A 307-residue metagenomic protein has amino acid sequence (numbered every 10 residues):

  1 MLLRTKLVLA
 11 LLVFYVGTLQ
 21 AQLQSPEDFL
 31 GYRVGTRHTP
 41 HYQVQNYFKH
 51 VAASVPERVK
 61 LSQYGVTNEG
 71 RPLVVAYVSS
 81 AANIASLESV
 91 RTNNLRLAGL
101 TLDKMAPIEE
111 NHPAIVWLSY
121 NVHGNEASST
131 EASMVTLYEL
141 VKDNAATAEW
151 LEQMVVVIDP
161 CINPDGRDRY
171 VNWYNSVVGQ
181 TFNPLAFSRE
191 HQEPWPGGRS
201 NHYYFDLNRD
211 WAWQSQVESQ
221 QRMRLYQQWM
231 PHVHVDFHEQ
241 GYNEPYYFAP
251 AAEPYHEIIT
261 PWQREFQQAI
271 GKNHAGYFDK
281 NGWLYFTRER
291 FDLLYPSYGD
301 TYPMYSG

Functional and structural regions predicted by a protein language model:
M1-L3: N-terminal secretory signal peptides that target proteins for export/translocation
K6, L23-H38, Y42, S215-V233 (+2 more regions): C-terminal accessory segments enriched in acidic
K6-T18: Bacterial N-terminal signal peptides
Q22-T67, R71-Y77: Mature N-terminal segment immediately following signal peptide/propeptide cleavage in secreted/periplasmic
P40, G70, N121, I158 (+2 more regions): Divalent metal-coordination and catalytic microenvironments
P56-G65, A146-W150, F286-R290: Surface-exposed patches in mature extracellular/periplasmic domains of secreted proteins
P56-V59, R71-L73, H112-I115, E152-V157 (+3 more regions): Loop/turn elements at helix/coil->beta-strand transitions in domains of secreted/extracellular proteins
G65, V74-S80, S89-L95, K104-A106 (+6 more regions): Surface-exposed loop and adjacent secondary-structure segments within mature catalytic domains
